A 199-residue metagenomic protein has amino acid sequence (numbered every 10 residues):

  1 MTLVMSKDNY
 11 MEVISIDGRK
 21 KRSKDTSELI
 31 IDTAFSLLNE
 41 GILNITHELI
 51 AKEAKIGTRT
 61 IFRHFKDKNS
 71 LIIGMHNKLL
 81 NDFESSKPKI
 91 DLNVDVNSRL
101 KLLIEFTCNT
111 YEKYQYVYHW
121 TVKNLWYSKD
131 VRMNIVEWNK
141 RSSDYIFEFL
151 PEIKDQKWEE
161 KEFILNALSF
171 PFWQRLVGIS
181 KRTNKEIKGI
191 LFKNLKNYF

Functional and structural regions predicted by a protein language model:
M1-N44, E48-E53, S70: Basic, helix-initiating cap at the start of DNA-binding domains
N39, L43-I45, K52, I73-L102: Amphipathic alpha-helical linker/stalk segments
I56-F65: Short hydrophobic/aromatic patch on the recognition helix
D67-I73: Short amphipathic alpha-helical segment with a characteristic S/N-K-E followed by hydrophobic residues
D82-S85, E112-D144: Short secondary-structure transition hinges
N97-Y116, K188-K193: Amphipathic alpha-helical segments that line or abut small-molecule/effector binding pockets and mediate allosteric
K129-E162, G189-F199: Amphipathic alpha-helical packing segments from all-alpha helical-bundle domains
K161-N184, N197-F199: Amphipathic C-terminal alpha-helical segment
